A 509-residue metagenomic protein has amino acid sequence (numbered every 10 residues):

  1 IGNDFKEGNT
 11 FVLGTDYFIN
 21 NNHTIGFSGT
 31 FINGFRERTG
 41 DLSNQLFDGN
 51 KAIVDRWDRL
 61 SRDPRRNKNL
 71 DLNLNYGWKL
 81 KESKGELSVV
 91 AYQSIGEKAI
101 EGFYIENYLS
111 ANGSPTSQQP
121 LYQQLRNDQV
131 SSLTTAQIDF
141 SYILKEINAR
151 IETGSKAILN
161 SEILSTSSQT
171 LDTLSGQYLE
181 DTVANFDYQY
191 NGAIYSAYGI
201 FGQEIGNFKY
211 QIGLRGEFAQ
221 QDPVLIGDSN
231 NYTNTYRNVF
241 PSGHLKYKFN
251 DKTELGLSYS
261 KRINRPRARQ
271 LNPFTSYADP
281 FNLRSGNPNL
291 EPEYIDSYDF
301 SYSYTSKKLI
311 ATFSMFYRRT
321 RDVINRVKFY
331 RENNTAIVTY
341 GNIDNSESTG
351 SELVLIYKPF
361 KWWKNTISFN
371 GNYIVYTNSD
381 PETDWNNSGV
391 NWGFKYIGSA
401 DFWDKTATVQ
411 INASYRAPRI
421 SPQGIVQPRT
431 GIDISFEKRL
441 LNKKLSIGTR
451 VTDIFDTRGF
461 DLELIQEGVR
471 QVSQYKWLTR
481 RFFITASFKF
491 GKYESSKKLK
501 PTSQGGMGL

Functional and structural regions predicted by a protein language model:
I1, K6-G14, F18, N22-I25 (+10 more regions): Surface-exposed extracellular loop regions of Gram-negative outer-membrane beta-barrel proteins
I1-T10, D16-F18, N22-L87, S94-S131 (+7 more regions): Flexible loop and strand-edge segments within Gram-negative outer membrane beta-barrel domains
N22-I25, E82-L87, E97, N148-I151 (+8 more regions): Repeated loop/turn-to-beta-strand initiation elements of outer-membrane beta-barrel proteins
F31-E37, W78-L80, Q93-A99, A157-I163 (+13 more regions): Transmembrane beta-strands of outer-membrane beta-barrel pores
Q124-L125, L133-Q137, L179-F186, N287 (+5 more regions): Outer membrane beta-barrel strand-and-loop segments of large Gram-negative receptors, especially TonB-dependent
R150-T253, P381: Signature of Gram-negative outer-membrane beta-barrel scaffolds
Q220-Q221, D251-S297, Y317-V338, I454-G468: Surface-exposed extracellular loop regions of Gram-negative outer-membrane beta-barrel proteins, predominantly
N387-L509: Conserved C-terminal beta-signal and adjacent last beta-strands/turns of outer-membrane beta-barrel proteins
